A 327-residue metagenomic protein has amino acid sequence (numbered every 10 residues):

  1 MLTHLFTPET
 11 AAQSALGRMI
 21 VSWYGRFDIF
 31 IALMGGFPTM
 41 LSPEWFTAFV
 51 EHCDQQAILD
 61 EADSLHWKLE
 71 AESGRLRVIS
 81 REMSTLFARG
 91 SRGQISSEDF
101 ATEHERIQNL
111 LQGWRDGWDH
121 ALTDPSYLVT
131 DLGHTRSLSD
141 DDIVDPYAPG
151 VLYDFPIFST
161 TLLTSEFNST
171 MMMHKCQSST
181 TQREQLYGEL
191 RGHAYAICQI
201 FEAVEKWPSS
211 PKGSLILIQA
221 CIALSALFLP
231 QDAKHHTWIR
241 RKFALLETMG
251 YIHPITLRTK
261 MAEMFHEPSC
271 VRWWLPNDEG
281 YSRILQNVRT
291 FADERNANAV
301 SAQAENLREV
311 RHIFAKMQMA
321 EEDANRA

Functional and structural regions predicted by a protein language model:
M1-G150, T160-L162, F167-S169, R183-I197: Central/C-terminal regulatory/activation regions of fungal transcription factors
L5-A11, D116, H120-A327: Fungal-biased detection of long, low-complexity, Ser/Thr- and Lys/Arg-rich intrinsically disordered regions
